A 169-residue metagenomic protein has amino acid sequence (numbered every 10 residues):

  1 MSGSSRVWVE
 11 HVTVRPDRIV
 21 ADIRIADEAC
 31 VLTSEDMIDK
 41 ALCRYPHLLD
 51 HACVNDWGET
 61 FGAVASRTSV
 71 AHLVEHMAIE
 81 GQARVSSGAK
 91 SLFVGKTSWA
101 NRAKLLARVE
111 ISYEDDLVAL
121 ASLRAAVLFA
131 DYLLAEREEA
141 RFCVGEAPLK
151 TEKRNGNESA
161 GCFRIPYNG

Functional and structural regions predicted by a protein language model:
M1-S86, R124-V127: His/Glu-rich zincin catalytic helix
C30, L42, V118-A119, L134 (+1 more regions): Low-complexity, compositionally biased segments
L42-H47, S91, A130-A135: Short, surface-exposed linear patches
S86-F129: M16 family metallopeptidases and their MPP-like homologs
Y113, A130-D131, F163-P166: Long, C-terminal folded domains that constitute the functional core of proteins
L133-G156: Acidic/histidine-enriched alpha-helical segments
L149-G169: Short, low-order "capping/linker" segments at domain edges
